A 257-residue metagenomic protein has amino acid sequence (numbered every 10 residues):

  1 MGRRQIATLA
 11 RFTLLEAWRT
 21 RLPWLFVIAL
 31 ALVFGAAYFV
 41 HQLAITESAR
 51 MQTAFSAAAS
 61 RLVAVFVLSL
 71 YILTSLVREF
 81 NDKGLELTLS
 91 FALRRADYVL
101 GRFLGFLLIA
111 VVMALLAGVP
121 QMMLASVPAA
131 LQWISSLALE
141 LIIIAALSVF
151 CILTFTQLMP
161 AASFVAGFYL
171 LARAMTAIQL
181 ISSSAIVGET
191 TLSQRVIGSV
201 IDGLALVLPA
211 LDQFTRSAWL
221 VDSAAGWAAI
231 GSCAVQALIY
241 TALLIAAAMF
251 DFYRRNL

Functional and structural regions predicted by a protein language model:
M1-Q5, F250-L257: Short, charged juxtamembrane terminal tails flanking transmembrane helices
M1-V27: Aromatic- and glycine-rich beta-strand/loop motifs that create alpha-glucan
V27-A31, P160-A172: Central hydrophobic cores of alpha-helical transmembrane segments in multi-pass integral membrane proteins
F34-S75, V99-A161, L180, W227: Secretory targeting signals
L43-T46, A54, G167-D251: Terminal transmembrane helical anchor/hairpin motif
T74-G105: Helix-loop-helix units of permease transmembrane domains in multi-pass membrane transporters, especially ABC
